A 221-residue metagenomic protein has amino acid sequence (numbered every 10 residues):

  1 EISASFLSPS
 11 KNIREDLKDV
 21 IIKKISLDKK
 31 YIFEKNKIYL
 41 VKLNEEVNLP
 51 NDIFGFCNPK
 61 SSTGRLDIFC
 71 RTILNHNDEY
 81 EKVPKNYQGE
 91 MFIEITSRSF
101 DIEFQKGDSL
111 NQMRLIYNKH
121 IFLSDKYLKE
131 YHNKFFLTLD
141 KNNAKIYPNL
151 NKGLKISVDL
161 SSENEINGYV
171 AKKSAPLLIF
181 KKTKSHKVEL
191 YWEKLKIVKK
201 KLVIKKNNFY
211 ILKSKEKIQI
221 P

Functional and structural regions predicted by a protein language model:
E1-P221: DUTPase catalytic domain/fold
